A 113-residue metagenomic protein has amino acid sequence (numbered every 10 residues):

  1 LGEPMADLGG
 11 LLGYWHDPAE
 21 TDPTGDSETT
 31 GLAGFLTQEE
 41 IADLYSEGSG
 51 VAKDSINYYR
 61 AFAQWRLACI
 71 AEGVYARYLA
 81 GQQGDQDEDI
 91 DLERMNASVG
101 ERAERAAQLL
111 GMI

Functional and structural regions predicted by a protein language model:
L1-G2: Activation segment
M5-S49, A63-G81: Active-site activation/catalytic loop segments of kinase-like enzymes and analogous catalytic loops in related
Y14, E47, V51, R105 (+1 more regions): A structural signal for alpha-helix termini and helix-coil/disorder junctions
S27, G84-D89: Short, surface-exposed loop/helix-turn segments at secondary-structure junctions that function as lids/hinges flanking
T37, S55, D91: Conserved acidic
V51-A63: All-alpha amphipathic helical-bundle segments outside canonical DNA-binding/catalytic cores that form hydrophobic
G73, R77-A80, D89-I113: Regulatory N- and C-terminal appendages and interdomain linkers associated with kinase/kinase-like NTP transferase
